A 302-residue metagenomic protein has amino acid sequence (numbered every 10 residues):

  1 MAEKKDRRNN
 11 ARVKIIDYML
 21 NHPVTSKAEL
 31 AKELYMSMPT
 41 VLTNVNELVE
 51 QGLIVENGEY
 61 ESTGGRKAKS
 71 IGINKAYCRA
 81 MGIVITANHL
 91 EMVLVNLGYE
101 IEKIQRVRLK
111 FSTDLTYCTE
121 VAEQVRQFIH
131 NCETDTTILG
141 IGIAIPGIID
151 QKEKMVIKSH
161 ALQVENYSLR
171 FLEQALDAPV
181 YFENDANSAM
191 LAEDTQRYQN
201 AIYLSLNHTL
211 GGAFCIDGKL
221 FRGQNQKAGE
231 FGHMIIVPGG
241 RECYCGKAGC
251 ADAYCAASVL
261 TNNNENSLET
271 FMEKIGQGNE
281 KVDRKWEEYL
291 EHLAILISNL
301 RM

Functional and structural regions predicted by a protein language model:
M1-R66, S70-T137, L176, Q196-R197 (+2 more regions): ATP-binding/phosphotransfer module of carbohydrate and carboxylate kinases, centering on a glycine-rich
A80-V84, I138-G142, A201-S205, G211-A213: Short glycine-aspartate micro-motif
H89, G147-I149, L210: Feature marks short, surface-exposed loop/turn motifs that line or immediately flank catalytic pockets and channel
N96, Q151, C215: Short, acidic, Ser/Thr-enriched surface-loop or helix-capping motifs
I101, M155-V156, L220-F221: Hydrophobic "anchor" residues
I104, R170, A178-E280: Glycine/GP-enriched mid-protein hinge/lid loop-to-helix segment characteristic of carbohydrate kinases
I104-N200: Glycine-rich phosphate-binding loop and adjoining helix at the ATP-binding site of ATP-dependent phosphoryl-transfer
